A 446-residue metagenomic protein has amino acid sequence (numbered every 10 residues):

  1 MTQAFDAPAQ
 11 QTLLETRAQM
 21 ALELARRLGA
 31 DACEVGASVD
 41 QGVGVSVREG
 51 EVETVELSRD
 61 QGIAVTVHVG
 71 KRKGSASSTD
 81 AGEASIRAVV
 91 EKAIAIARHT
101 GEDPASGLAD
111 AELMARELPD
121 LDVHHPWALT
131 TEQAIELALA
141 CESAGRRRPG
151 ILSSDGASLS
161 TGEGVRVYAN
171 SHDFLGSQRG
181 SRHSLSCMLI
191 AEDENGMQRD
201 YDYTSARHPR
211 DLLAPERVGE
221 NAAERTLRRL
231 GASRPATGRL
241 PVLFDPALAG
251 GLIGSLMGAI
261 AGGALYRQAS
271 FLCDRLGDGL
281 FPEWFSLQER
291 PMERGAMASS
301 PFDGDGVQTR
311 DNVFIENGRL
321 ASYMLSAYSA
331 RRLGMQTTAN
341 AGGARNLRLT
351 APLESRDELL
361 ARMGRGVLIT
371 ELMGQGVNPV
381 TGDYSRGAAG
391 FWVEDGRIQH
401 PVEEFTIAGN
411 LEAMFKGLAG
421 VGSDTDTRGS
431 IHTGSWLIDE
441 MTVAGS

Functional and structural regions predicted by a protein language model:
M1-S300, G304-V307, E316-R319, R397 (+3 more regions): Active-site bordering "gate/hinge" segments that shape substrate access to catalytic or cofactor-binding pockets
L118, G219, C273-S446: Dual-mode signal for accessory low-complexity, basic/Gly-rich regions
